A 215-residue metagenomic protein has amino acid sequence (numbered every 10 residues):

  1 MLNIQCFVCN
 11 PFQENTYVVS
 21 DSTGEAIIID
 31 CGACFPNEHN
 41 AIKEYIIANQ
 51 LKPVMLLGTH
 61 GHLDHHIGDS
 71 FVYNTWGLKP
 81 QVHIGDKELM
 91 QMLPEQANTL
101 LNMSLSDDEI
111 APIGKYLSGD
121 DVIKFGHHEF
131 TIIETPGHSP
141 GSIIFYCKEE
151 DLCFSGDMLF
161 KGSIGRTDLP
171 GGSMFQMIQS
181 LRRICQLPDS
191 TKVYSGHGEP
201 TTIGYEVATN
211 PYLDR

Functional and structural regions predicted by a protein language model:
L2-N49, I144-G156: Conserved beta-strand hairpin/beta-sheet module of binuclear metal-dependent hydrolase folds, prominently
N3-Q5, K52, K79, K115 (+2 more regions): Conserved beta-strand segments of alpha/beta enzyme cores
C6, I27-D30, M55-G58, I132-E134: Short catalytic-loop micro-motif centered on adjacent basic/acidic residues
F7-V8, P112-K115, E134-P136: Short Gly/Pro-enriched turn/cap motifs at secondary-structure boundaries
I27, L57, P80, F154 (+1 more regions): Residue-level marker for buried hydrophobic side chains located in beta-strands that build the well-ordered beta-sheet
A33-C34, E95-T99, V122, H128-R215: Metallo-beta-lactamase
A33-H39, K43-K124, A208-Y212: Active-site HxH/HxHxD metal-binding segment of metal-dependent hydrolases
